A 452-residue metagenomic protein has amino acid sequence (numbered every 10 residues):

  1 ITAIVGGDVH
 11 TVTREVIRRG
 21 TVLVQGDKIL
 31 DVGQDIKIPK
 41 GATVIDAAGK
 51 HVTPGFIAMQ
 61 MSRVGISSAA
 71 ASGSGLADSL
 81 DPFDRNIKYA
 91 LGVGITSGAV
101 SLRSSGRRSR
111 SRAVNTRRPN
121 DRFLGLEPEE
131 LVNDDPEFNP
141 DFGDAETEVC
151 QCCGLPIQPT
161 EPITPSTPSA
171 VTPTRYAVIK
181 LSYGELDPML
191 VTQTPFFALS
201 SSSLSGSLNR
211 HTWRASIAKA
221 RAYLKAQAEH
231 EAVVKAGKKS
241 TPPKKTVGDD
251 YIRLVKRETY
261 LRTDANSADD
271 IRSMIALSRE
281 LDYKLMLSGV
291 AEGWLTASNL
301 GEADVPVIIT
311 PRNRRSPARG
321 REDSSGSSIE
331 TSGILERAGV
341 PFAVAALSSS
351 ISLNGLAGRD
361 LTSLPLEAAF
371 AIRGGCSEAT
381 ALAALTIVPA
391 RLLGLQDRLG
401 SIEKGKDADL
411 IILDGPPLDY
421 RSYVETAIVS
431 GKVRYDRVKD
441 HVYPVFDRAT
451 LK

Functional and structural regions predicted by a protein language model:
T2-I4, I38-D78, F83-K88, G92: Replace "His-x-His-based motif
G7, V22, D27, G49 (+10 more regions): Divalent metal-coordination and catalytic microenvironments
G7-H10, E403-D447: C-terminal cap of metal-dependent C-N hydrolases
V9, T13-T53: Histidine-rich, glycine-flanked metal-binding segment
R19, G75-L76, P188, S201 (+5 more regions): Active-site core of metal-dependent hydrolases
G33, A47-A48, M61, V93 (+6 more regions): Active-site-proximal beta-strand/loop segments in catalytic clefts of secreted hydrolases
S67-G73, Y260, G301, P306 (+2 more regions): His/Asp/Glu-enriched, well-ordered alpha-helical/loop segment that forms or immediately abuts the divalent-metal
L91-L285: Polyanionic/metal-chelating signatures
